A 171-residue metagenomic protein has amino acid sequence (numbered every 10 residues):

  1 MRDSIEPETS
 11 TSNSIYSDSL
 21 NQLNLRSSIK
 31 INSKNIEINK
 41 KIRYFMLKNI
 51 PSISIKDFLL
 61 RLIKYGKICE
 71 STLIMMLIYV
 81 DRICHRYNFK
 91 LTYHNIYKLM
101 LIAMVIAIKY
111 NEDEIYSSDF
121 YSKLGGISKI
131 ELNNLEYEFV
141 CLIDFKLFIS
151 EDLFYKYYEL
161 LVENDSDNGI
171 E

Functional and structural regions predicted by a protein language model:
M1-S71, M75, Y79-F89, N133 (+2 more regions): Acidic, Ser/Thr/Pro-rich regulatory low-complexity segments at or just upstream of the first helical elements of major
V80-C84, A107, D144: Hydrophobic residues within the alpha-helices of tandem HEAT/HEAT-like
T92-Y93: Alpha-helix N-cap/helix-initiation motif
I96-I102, A107, N111-E136, V140-L142 (+1 more regions): Alpha-helical bundle/repeat cores within regulatory domains of eukaryotic proteins
